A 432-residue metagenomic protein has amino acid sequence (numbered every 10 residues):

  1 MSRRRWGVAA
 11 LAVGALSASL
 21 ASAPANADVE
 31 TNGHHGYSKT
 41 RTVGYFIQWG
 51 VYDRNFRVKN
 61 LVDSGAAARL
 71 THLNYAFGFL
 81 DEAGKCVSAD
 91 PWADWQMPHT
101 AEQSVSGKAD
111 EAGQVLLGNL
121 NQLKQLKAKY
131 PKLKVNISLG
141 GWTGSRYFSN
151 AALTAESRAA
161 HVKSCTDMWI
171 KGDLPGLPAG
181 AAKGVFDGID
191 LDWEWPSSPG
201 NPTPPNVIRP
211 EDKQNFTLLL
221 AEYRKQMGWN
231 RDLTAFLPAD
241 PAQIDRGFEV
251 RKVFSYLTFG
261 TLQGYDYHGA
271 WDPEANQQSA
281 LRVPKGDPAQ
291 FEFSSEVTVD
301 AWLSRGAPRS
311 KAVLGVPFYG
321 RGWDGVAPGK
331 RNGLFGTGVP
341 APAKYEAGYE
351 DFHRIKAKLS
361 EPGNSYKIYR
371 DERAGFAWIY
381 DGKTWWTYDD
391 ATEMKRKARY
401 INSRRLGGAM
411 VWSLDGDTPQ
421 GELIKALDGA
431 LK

Functional and structural regions predicted by a protein language model:
M1-A27: Secretory targeting and sorting signals
V29-P175: Glycan-recognition patch characteristic of GH18 chitinases/ENGases and related GlcNAc/peptidoglycan-binding proteins
G33-Y37, L120-K134, G140, F216-T234 (+3 more regions): Surface-exposed amphipathic alpha-helices with a cationic face
V51, K356-K432: Extracellular low-complexity, Gly/Ser/Thr-rich intrinsically disordered linkers and protease-sensitive activation/hinge
L73, I137, L191, G260 (+3 more regions): Conserved, mostly hydrophobic/aromatic
K85-G107, P196-F352: Substrate-binding surface in catalytic domains of secreted glycosidases
T154-I189, L219-M227, D245-F259: An active-site-proximal structural segment forming one wall of the substrate-binding cleft that immediately precedes
W169-P210, D266: Active-site groove signature of glycoside hydrolases
